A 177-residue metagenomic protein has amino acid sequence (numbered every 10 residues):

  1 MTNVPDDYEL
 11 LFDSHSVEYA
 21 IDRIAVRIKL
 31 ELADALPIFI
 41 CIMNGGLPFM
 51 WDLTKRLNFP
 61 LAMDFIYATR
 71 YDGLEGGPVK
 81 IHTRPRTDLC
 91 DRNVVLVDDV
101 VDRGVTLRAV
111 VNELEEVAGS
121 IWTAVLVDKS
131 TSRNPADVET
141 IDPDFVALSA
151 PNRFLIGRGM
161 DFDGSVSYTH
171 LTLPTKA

Functional and structural regions predicted by a protein language model:
M1-L36: Active-site-facing substrate-recognition patch
V17, F39, Y67, L96-D99 (+1 more regions): Generic structural signal for small/hydrophobic residues in well-ordered secondary structure, especially within
I21, K55-V94, R103-N112, T131-E139: Short, glycine/charge-rich flexible loops or terminal/linker lids adjacent to PRPP-binding catalytic cores
V26, L30, W51, K55 (+2 more regions): Short, well-ordered alpha-helices that flank and scaffold nucleotide-derived cofactor binding pockets
A35-M43: Short glycine-rich phosphate-binding loop at a beta-alpha junction
L36, A62, N93, G119-T123: Residues at the starts of beta-strands that form the adenosine-phosphate
I66-Y71, R108, N112-S167: A short, conserved beta-to-alpha structural element at the edge of catalytic cores that scaffolds binding
T169-T175: Conserved small/polar residues in nucleotide/adenosyl-binding loops
